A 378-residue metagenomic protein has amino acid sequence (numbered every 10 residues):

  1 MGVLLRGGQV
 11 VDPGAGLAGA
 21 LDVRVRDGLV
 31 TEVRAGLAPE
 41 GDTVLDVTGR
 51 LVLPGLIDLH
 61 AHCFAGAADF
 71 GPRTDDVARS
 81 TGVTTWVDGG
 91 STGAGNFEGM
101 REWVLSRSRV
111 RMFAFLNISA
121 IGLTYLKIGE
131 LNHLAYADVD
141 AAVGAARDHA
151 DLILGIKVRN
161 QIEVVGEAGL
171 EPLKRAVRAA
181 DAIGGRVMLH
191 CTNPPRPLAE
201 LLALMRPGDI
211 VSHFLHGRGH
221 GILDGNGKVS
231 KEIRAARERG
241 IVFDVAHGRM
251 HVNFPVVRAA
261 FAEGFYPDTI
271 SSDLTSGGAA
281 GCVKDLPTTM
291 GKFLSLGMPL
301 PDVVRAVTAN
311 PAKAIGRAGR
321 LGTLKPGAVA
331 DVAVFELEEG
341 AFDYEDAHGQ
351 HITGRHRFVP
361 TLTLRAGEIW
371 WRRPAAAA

Functional and structural regions predicted by a protein language model:
M1-P54: Histidine-rich, glycine-flanked metal-binding segment
G8, V23, G28, G49 (+11 more regions): Divalent metal-coordination and catalytic microenvironments
V47-R107: Metal-associated gating/positioning segment near the N- to mid-region
A67-D76, A135-A146, P195-L201: Short, acidic/polar
T81-V87, S91-T92, R107-L134, K157-N160: Metal-cofactor-binding active-site regions of metalloenzymes
V158-A280: Active-site core of metal-dependent hydrolases
P255-L337: His/Asp/Glu-enriched, well-ordered alpha-helical/loop segment that forms or immediately abuts the divalent-metal
V329-A375: C-terminal cap of metal-dependent C-N hydrolases
